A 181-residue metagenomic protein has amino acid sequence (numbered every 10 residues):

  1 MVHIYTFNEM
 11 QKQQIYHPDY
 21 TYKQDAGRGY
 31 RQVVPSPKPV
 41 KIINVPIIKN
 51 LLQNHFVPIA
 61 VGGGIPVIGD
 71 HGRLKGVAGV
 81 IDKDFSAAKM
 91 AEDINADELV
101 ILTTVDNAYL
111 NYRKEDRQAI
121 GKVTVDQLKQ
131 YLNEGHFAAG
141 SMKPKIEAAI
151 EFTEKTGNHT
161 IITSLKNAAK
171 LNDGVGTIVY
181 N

Functional and structural regions predicted by a protein language model:
M1-N181: C-terminal catalytic "cap/lid" subdomain
